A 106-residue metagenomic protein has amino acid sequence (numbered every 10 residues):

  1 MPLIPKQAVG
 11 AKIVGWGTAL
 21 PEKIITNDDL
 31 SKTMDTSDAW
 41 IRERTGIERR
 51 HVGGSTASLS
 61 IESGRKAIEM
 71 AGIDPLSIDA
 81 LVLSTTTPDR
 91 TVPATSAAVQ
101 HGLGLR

Functional and structural regions predicted by a protein language model:
M1-D79: Conserved active-site "lid/cap" helical segment
W40-S58, T85-R106: Conserved catalytic cysteine-centered active-site region of acyl-thioester-dependent Claisen-condensing enzymes
V82: N-terminal Rossmann-like NAD(P) cofactor-binding module of classical short-chain dehydrogenase/reductase
